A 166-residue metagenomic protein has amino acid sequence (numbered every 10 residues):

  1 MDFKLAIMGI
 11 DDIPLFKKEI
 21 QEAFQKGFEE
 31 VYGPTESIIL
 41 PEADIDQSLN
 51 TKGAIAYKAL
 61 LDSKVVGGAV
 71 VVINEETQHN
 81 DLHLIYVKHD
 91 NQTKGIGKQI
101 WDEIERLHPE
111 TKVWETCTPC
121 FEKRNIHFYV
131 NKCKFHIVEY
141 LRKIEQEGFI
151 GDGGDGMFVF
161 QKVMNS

Functional and structural regions predicted by a protein language model:
F3-K18: A short beta-loop-alpha structural element at the N-terminal edge of CoA-dependent acyl/N-acetyltransferase catalytic
F24-D46: Conserved GNAT-fold acetyl-CoA-binding loop/helix
A43-K58, G67: A short helix-loop-beta-strand connector motif used in the catalytic cores of GNAT acetyltransferases and, in some
K58, K64-I73, D81, Y86: Conserved beta-strand in the GNAT
Q78-H89, C117-T118: Conserved acetyl-CoA binding element of GNAT-fold acetyltransferases
V87, T93-R106, N131: Conserved acetyl-CoA-binding loop-helix of GNAT-fold acetyltransferases
L107-C120: Conserved GNAT acetyl-CoA-binding A-motif
C117-C120, I126, V130-M157: Conserved catalytic-core motifs of GNAT/GCN5-like acyltransferases
